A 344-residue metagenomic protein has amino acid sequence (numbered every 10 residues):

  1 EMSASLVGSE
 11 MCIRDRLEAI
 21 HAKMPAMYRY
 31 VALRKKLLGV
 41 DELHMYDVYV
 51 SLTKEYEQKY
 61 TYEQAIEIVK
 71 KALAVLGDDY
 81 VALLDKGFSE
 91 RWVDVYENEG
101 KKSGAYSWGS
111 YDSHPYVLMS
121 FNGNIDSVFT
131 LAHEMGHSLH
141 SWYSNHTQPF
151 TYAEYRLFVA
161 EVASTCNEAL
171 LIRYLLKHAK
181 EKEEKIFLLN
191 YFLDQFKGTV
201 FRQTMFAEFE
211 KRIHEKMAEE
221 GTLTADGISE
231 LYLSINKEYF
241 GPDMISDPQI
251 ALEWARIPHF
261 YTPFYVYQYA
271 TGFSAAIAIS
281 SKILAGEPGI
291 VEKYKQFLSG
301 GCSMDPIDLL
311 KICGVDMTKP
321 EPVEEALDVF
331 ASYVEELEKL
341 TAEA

Functional and structural regions predicted by a protein language model:
E1, S5, S9-Y116: Contiguous, non-catalytic segments that form substrate-binding/exosite surfaces or channel walls
S5, S9-E10, K36-D47, L131 (+5 more regions): C-terminal, non-catalytic "cap/extension" segments appended to globular domains
R14, E18-Y28, E67, V162-T165 (+4 more regions): Generic structural signal for well-ordered, non-transmembrane alpha-helical segments in soluble/cytosolic regions
Y60, D112-A132: Short pre-active-site segment immediately N-terminal to the catalytic Zn-binding motif
K71, V75-A82, W108, H137 (+2 more regions): Conserved helix-loop functional segments at active or binding sites
Y116-S120, T147-L157, I186-Q195, H214-K216 (+1 more regions): Short beta-alpha connecting loops at secondary-structure transitions that line or flank enzyme active sites
F129-T130, S141-T165: Post-HEXXH active-site segment of zinc metalloproteases
Y155-E184, F192-D194, G198, G272: Post-HExxH zinc-binding segment in Zn-dependent metallohydrolases
